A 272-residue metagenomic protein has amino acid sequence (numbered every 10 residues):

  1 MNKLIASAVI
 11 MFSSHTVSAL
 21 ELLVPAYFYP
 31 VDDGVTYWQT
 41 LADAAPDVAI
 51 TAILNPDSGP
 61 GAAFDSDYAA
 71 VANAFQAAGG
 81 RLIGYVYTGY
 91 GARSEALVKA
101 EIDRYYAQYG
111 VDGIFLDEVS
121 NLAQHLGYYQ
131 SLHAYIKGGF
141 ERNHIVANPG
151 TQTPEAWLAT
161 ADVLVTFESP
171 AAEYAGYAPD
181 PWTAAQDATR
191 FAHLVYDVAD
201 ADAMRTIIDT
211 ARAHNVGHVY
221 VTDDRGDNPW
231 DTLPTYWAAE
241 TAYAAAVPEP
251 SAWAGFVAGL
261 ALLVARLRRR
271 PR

Functional and structural regions predicted by a protein language model:
M1-L4, E249, R268-R272: Positively charged n-region of N-terminal signal peptides that target proteins for export
K3, I10, A254-V257: Small-residue packing motifs within transmembrane alpha-helices
I5-S7, S18, S251: Residue-level detector of intrinsically disordered, flexible termini and proteolytic processing junctions
V9, V247-P248: Hydrophobic aliphatic residue packing
S13-T16: N-terminal signal peptide c-region/cleavage motif recognized by signal peptidases
S18-A246: Glycan-processing catalytic domains of CAZymes
L126, A171, A258-L260, R268: Hydrophobic alpha-helical membrane-insertion segments
P248-R266: A short, hydrophobic C-terminal helix/tail in secreted or cell-surface proteins
